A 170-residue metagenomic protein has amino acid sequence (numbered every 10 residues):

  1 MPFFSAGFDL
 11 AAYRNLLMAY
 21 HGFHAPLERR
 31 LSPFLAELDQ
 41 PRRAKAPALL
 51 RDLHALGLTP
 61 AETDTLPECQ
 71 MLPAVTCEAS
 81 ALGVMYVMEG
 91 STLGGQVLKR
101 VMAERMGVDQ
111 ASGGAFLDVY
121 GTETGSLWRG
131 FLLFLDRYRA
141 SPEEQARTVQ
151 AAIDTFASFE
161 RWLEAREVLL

Functional and structural regions predicted by a protein language model:
M1-L170: Metal- and O2-centered redox machinery and metal/ROS homeostasis
